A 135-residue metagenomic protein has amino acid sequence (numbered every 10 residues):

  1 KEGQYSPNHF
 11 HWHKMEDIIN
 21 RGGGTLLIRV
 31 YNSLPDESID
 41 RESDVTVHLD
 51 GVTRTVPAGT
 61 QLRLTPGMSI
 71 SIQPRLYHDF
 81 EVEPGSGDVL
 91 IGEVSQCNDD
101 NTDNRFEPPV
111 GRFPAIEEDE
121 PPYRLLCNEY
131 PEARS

Functional and structural regions predicted by a protein language model:
K1-E16, Y31-P35, P74: Conserved short histidine dyad/triad with adjacent acidic residue
Q4-S6, E16-I18, L26-I28, T60 (+2 more regions): Generic beta-strand structural signal
N8, R29, F80-E81, T102: Short helix/loop capping segments that flank catalytic or ligand/cofactor-binding pockets
H9-F10, D40-E42, R63-P66: Short amphipathic beta-strand/extended segments with alternating polar/hydrophobic composition
H11-W12, N20, V82-G85: Short glycine/proline-enriched turns and hinge-like loops at secondary-structure junctions
K14-E16, N20-S43, H48-D50: Glycine- and acidic-residue-biased ligand/ion/polar-headgroup-sensing regions
P35-R54, E81-S135: Double-stranded beta-helix
A58-G85, I91-Q96: Conserved metal-binding segment of the jelly-roll/cupin
